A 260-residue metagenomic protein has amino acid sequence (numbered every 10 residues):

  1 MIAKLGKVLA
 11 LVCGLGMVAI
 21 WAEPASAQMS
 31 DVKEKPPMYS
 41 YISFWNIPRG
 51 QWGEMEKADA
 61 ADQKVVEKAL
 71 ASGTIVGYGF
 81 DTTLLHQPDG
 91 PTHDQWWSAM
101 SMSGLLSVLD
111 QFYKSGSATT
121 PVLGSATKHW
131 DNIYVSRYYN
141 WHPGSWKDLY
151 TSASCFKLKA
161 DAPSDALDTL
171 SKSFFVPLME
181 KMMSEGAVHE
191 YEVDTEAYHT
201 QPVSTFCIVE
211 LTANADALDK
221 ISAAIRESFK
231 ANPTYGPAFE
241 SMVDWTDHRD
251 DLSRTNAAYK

Functional and structural regions predicted by a protein language model:
M1-L5: N-terminal secretory signal peptides that target proteins for export/translocation
K7-A10, A257-Y259: Intrinsically disordered, low-complexity repeat segments enriched in small/polar residues
A10-I20: Bacterial N-terminal signal peptides
S26-K260: Short S/T/G/P-rich N-terminal loop/turn motif that feeds into the first structured element of a domain
